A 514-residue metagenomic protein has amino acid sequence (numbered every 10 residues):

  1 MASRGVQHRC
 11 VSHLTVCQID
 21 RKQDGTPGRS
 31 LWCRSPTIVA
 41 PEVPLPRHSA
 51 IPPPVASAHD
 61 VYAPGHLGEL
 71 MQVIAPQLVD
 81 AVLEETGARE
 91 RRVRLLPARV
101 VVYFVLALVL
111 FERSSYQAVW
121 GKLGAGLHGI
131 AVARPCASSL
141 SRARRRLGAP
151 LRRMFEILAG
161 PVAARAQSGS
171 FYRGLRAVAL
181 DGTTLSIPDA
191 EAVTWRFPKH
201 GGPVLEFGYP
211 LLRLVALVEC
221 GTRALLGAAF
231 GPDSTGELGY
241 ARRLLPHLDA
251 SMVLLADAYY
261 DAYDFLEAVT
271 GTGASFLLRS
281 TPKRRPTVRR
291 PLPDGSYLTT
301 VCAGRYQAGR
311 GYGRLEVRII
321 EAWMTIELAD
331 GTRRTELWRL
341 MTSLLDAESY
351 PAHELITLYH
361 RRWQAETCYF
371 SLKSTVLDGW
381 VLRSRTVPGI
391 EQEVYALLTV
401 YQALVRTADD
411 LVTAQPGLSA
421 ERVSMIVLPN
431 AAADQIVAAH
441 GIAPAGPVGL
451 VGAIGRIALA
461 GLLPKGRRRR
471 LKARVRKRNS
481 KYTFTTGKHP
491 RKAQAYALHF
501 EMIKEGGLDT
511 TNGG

Functional and structural regions predicted by a protein language model:
R4: Short polybasic linear motifs
S12-Y116, R144-R146, R153-E156, R173-R176 (+2 more regions): Single, function-defining residue in the core of a domain
S115-A131: DNA-recognition alpha helix
V132-R146: Major-groove recognition helix of helix-turn-helix-like DNA-binding domains
G169-F171: P-loop NTPase switch module centered on the Walker A-proximal segment
